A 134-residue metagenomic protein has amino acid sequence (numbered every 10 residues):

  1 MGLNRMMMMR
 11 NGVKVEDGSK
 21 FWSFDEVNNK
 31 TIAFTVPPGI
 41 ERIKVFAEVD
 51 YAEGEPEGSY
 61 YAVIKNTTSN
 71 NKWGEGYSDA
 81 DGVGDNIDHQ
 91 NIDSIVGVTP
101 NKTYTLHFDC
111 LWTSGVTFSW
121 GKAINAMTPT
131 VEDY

Functional and structural regions predicted by a protein language model:
M1-E16, S23, T130, Y134: Enriched but not universal
N11-V13, G18, N29, N70 (+2 more regions): Intrinsic-disorder/low-complexity loop/linker signature
G12-K14, E26, K44, G82 (+2 more regions): Detector for intrinsically disordered, low-structure N-terminal pre-sequences
D17-K65: Beta-rich globular "head" domains
F24-P37, N86-S94, N125-A126: Short beta-strands within extracellular/lumenal beta-sheet-rich domains
I40, N101-T103: Extracellular Ig-like/FN3 beta-sandwich strand-entry sites
F46-N101, C110-V116, K122-N125, Y134: Terminal beta-strand-rich extracellular "head" domains that mediate receptor/glycan or other ligand binding
